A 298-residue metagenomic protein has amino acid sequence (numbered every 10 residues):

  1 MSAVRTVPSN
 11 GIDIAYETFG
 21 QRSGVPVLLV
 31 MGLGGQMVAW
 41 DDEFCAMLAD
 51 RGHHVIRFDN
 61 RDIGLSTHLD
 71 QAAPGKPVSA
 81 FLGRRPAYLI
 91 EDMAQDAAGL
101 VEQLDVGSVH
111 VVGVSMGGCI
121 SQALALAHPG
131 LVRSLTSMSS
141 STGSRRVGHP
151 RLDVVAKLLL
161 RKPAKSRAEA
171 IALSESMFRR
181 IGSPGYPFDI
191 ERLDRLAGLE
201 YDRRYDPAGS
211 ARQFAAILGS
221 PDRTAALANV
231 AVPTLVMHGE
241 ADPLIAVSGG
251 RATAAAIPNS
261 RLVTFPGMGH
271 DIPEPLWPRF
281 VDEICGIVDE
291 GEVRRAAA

Functional and structural regions predicted by a protein language model:
I12-F81: Conserved HGGG/HGGXW glycine-rich cap/lid loop of the alpha/beta-hydrolase fold
E91-V109: Conserved acidic catalytic loop of the alpha/beta-hydrolase fold
G107-V147: Conserved hydrolase catalytic core segment
L135-K165: Flexible "cap/lid" loop of the alpha/beta hydrolase fold
A168-A211: Conserved alpha/beta-hydrolase catalytic His-Asp/Glu region
V230, V236-H238: Short beta-strand/loop motif that positions the catalytic acidic residue of the alpha/beta-hydrolase fold
A241-I245: Acidic catalytic loop of the alpha/beta-hydrolase fold
S260-A298: Catalytic active-site module of serine/aspartate enzymes centered on a nucleophile-bearing elbow/loop
